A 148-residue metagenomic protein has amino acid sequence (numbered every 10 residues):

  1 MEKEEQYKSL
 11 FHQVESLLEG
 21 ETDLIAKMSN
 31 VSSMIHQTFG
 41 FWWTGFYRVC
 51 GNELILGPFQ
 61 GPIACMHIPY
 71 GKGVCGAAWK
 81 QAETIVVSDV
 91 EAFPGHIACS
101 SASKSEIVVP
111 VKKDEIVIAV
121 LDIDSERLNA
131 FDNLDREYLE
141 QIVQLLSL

Functional and structural regions predicted by a protein language model:
M1-P58, I63, Q141, L145: Intrinsically disordered, low-complexity terminal regulatory regions
T38, C99-S103: Short loop/turn motifs at secondary-structure junctions and domain boundaries
W43, V108, V120: Short hydrophobic/aromatic beta-strand element in the GNAT-like acyltransferase core that lines or flanks the acyl-donor
V49, E53-C99: Regulatory sensory and allosteric helical modules in signal-transduction proteins and certain transcription factors
S105-K112: A short, aliphatic-rich beta-strand micro-motif
K112-S125: Sensory-domain boundary capping and coupling elements
D124-I142, S147: Regulatory loop-to-helix N-cap segments in sensory/regulatory domains that couple ligand/signal detection
